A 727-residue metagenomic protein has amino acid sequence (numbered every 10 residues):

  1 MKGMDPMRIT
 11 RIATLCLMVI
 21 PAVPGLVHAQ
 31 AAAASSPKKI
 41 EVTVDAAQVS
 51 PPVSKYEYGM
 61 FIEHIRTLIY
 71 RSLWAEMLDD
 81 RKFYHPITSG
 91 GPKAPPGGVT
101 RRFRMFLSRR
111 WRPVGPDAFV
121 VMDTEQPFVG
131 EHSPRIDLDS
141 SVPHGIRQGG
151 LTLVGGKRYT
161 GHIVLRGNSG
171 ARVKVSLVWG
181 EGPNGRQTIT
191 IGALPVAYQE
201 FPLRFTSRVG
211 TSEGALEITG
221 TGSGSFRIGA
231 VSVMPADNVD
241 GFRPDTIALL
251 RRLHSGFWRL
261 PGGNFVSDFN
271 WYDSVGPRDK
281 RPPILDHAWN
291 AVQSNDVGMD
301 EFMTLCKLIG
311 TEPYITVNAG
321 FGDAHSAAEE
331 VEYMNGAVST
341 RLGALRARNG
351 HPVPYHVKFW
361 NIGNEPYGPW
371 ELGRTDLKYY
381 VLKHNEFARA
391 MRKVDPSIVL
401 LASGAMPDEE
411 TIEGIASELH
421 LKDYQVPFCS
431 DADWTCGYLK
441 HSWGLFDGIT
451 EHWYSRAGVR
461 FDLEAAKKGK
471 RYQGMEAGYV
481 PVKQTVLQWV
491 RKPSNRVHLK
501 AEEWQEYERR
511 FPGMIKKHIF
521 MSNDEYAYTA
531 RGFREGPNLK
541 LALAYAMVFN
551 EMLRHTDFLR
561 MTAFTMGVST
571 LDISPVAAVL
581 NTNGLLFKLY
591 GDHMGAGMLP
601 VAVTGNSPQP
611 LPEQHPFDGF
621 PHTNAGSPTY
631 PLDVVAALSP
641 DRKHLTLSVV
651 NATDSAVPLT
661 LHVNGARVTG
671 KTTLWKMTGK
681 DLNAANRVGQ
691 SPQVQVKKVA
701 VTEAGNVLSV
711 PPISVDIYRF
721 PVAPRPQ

Functional and structural regions predicted by a protein language model:
A13-G25: Bacterial N-terminal signal peptides
Q30-N295, E312, A328, K378 (+4 more regions): Extracellular and organelle-lumenal recognition/adhesion modules and their flexible linkers in secreted
Y56, H64-I65, F265, R456 (+2 more regions): Aromatic/acidic polysaccharide-binding cleft in carbohydrate-active enzymes
M60, I163, H254, C306 (+7 more regions): Conserved, mostly hydrophobic/aromatic
V164-N168, T206-R208, D592, V650-A652 (+1 more regions): Solvent-exposed strand-to-loop "edge" motifs in beta-rich extracellular domains
G214-I218, S225, M334, D376-Y545 (+1 more regions): Noncatalytic carbohydrate-binding groove/subsite architecture in carbohydrate-active enzymes
T219-G220, P261-G262, R341-T375, A402 (+2 more regions): Active-site groove signature of glycoside hydrolases
S627-V668, L674, D716-R719: Carbohydrate-binding surface patches
